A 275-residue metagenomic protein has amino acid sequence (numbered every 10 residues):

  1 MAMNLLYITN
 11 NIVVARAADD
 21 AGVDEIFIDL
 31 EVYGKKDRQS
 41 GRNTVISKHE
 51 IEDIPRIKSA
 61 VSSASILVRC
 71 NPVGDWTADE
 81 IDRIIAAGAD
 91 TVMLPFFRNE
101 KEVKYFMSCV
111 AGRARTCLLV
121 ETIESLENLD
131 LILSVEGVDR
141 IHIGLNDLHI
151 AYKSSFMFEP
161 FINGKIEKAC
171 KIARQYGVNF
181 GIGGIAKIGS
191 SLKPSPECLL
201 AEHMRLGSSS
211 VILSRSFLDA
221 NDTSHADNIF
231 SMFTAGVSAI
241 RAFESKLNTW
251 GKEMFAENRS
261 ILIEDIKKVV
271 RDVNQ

Functional and structural regions predicted by a protein language model:
M1-S65, V73-D75, I261-Q275: Conserved N-terminal beta1-alpha1 strand-loop-helix module at the mouth
M3-I8, I26-I28, I66-C70, V92-L94 (+4 more regions): Hydrophobic faces of well-ordered beta-strands that scaffold small-molecule active sites in alpha/beta enzyme cores
N11-G22, E124-D139: Short amphipathic alpha-helices and their capping/turn segments at secondary-structure boundaries
A18, V92, I132, G144 (+1 more regions): Conserved, mostly hydrophobic/aromatic
D19, I54-S62, I85, K104-A111 (+2 more regions): Surface-exposed amphipathic alpha-helices with a cationic face
G34-I57, G74-A78, L94-R115, S125-N128 (+3 more regions): Active-site-adjacent beta->alpha loops and helix N-cap segments on the catalytic face of soluble alpha/beta enzymes
T77-M93, S191-V211: Short, electropositive alpha-helical surface patch
M232-Q275: Extended, intrinsically disordered, low-complexity segments
